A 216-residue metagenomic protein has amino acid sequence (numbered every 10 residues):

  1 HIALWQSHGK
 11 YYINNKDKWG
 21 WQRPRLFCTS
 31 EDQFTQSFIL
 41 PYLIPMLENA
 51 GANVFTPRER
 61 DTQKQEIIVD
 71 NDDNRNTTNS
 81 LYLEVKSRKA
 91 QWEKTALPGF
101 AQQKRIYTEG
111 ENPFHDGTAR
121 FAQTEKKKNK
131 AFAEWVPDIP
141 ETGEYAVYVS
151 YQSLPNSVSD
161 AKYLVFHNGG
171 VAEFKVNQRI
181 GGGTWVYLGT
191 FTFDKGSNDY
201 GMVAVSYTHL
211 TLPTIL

Functional and structural regions predicted by a protein language model:
I2-K86, W92: Active-site histidine-acidic residue metal-binding/catalytic motifs, centered on HxH/HExxH-like signatures
K86-P113: Extracellular glycan-recognition surfaces and repeat-rich motifs
N112-A131: Extracellular beta-rich ligand/substrate-recognition surface
A131-P155: A short beta-strand element within beta-rich, extracytoplasmic domains of secreted/secretory-pathway proteins
Y145-V149, L188, D199-Y207: Extracellular beta-strand-rich recognition modules
P155-G170: Short, surface-exposed beta-strand/strand-loop-strand elements in extracellular ectodomains
G170-S197: Extracellular carbohydrate recognition and processing domains and analogous Trp-centered ligand-binding platforms
T208-T214: Conserved small/polar residues in nucleotide/adenosyl-binding loops
